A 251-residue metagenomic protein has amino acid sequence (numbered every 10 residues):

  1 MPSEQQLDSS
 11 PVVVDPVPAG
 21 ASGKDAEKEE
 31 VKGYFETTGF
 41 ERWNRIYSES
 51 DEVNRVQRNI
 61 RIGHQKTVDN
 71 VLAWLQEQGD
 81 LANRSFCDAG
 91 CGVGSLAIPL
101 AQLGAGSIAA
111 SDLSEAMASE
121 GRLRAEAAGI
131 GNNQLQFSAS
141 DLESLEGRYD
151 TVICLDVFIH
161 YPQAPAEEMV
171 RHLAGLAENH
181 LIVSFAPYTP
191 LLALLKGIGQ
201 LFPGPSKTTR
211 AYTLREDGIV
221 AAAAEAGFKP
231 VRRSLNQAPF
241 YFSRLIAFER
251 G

Functional and structural regions predicted by a protein language model:
P2, D8-V14, P18, D25-G79 (+4 more regions): Class I (Rossmann-like) S-adenosyl-L-methionine-dependent methyltransferase catalytic domain, capturing the SAM-binding
A82-G92: Conserved class I S-adenosyl-L-methionine
R84, D150, N179: Conserved acidic residues
I153: A conserved beta-strand element that flanks and buttresses the S-adenosyl-L-methionine
D156-V157: Short catalytic micro-motifs in class I SAM-dependent methyltransferases
